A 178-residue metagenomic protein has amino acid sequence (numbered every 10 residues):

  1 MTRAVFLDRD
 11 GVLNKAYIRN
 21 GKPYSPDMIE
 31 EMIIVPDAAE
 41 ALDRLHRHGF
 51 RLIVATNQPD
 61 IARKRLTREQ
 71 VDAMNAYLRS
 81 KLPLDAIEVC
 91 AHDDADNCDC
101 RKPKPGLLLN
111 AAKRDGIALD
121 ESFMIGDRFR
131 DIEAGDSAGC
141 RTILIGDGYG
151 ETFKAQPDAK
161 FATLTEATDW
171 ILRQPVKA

Functional and structural regions predicted by a protein language model:
M1-R51: Active-site neighborhood of HAD-like aspartate-dependent phosphohydrolases
M1-R9, Y17, D85, D169-A178: Non-catalytic pre-domain segments flanking phosphatase-related domains
A38-N75, L84-D96, G135: Substrate-recognition element of Asp-dependent hydrolases with the DxDx(T/V) motif
I61-R79, K102-R114: Short, electropositive alpha-helical surface patch
A73-V89, D94, F153-L172: Structural recognition of alpha->loop->beta junctions
D99-R130: Conserved Lys-Pro-Asp/Glu-containing loop-to-beta segment of HAD-superfamily phosphomonoesterases, centered on
I125-A162: Acidic, Mg2+-coordinating phosphoryl-transfer loop and its flanking beta/alpha structural elements, shared across
